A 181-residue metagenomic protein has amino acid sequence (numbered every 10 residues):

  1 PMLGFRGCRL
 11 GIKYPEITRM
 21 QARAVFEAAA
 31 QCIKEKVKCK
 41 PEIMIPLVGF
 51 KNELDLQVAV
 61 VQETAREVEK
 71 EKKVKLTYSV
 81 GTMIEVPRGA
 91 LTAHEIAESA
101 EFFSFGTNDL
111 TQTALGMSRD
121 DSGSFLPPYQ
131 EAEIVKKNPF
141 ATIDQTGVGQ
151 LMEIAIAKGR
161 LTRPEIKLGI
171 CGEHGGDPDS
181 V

Functional and structural regions predicted by a protein language model:
P1-V181: Conserved alpha/beta-domain cores
